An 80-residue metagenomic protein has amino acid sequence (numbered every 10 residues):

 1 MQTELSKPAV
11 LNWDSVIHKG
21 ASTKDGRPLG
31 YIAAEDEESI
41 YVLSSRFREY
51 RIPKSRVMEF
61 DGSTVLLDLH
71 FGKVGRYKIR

Functional and structural regions predicted by a protein language model:
M1-R80: Peripheral interaction segments used for macromolecular assembly
